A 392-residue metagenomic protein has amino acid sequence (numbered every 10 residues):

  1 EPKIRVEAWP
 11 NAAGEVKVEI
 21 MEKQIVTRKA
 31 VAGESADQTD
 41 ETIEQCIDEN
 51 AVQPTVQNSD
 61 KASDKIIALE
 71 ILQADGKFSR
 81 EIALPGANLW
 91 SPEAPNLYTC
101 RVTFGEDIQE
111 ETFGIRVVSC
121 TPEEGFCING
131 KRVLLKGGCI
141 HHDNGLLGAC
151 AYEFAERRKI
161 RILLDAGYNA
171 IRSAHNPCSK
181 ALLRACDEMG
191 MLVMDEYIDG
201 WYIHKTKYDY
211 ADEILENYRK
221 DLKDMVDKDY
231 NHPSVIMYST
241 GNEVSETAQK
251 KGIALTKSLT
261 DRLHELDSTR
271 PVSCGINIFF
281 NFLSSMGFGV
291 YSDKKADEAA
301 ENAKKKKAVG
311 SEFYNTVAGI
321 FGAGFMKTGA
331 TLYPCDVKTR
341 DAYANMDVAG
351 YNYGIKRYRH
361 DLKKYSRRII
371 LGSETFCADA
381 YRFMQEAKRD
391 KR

Functional and structural regions predicted by a protein language model:
E1-A185, M189-G190, D221, N231 (+3 more regions): Secreted/periplasmic carbohydrate-active enzymes, especially glycoside hydrolases
I160-L163, A170-R392: Substrate-binding/catalytic cleft of secreted carbohydrate-active enzymes, primarily glycoside hydrolases
